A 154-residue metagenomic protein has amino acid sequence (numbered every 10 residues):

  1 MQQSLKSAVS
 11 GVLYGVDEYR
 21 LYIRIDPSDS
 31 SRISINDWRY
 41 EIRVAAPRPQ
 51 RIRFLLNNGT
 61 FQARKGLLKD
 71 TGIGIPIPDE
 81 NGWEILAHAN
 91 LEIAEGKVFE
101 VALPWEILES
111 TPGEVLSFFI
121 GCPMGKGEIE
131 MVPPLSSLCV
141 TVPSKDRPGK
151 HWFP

Functional and structural regions predicted by a protein language model:
M1-Q3, V12-L13, P49-Q50: Accessory, solvent-exposed terminal regions and/or long lumenal/extracellular loops of proteins
L5, I75-N90: Short beta-strand and strand-turn-strand segments in soluble, beta-rich domains
S7-Y14, E18-L21, R32: N-terminal onset of structured domains
S10-L13, L86-E92: Beta-strand-rich interaction surfaces with strong enrichment in secreted/lumenal proteins
V16-E18, I35, E92-G96, T111: Surface-exposed coil/turn segments at beta-strand junctions on protein surfaces, enriched
Y19-D29, K97-W105: Short, well-ordered beta-strand segments enriched in hydrophobic/aromatic residues
D29-S31, W38: Extracellular/secreted glycoprotein ectodomains characterized by long, lumenal stretches of O-glycosylated
R39-D70, E106-P154: Acidic/polar low-complexity flexible segments
